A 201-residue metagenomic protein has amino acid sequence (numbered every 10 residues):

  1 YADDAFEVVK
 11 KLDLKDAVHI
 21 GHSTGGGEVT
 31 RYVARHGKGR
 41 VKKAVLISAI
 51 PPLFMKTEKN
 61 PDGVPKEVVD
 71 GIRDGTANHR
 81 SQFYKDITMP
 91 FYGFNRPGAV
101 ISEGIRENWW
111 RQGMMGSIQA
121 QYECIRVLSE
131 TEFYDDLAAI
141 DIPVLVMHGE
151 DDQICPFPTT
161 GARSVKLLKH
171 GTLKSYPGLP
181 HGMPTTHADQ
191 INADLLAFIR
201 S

Functional and structural regions predicted by a protein language model:
Y1-A17: Conserved acidic catalytic loop of the alpha/beta-hydrolase fold
A17, G21-S23: Conserved alpha/beta-hydrolase "nucleophile elbow" surrounding the catalytic nucleophile
T30-N78: Flexible "cap/lid" loop of the alpha/beta hydrolase fold
P52-G63, D74-A138: Conserved alpha/beta-hydrolase catalytic His-Asp/Glu region
I140, V146-H148, D152: Short beta-strand/loop motif that positions the catalytic acidic residue of the alpha/beta-hydrolase fold
E150-Q153, G178-P180: Acidic beta-to-alpha connecting loop that harbors the catalytic carboxylate
Q153-T159: Conserved alpha/beta-hydrolase "acid-adjacent" motif
K169-S201: Catalytic active-site module of serine/aspartate enzymes centered on a nucleophile-bearing elbow/loop
